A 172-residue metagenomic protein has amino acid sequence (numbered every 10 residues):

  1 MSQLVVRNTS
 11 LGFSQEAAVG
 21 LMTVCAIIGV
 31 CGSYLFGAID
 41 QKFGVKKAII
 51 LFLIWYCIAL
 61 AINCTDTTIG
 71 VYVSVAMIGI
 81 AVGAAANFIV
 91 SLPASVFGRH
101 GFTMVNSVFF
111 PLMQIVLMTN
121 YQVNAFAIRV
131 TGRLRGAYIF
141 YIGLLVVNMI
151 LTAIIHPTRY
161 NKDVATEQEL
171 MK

Functional and structural regions predicted by a protein language model:
M1-T23, G29-S33, N120: Extracytoplasmic gate region of multi-pass secondary transporters
S2, A86-S91, Y121-Q122: Residues that mark transmembrane-helix kinks and helix-interface sites in multi-pass secondary transporters
V6, V90-V96: Intracellular helix-loop hinge segments at the cytoplasmic ends of transmembrane helices in 12-TM rocker-switch-type
T23-L35, D40-L92: C-terminal transmembrane helical hairpin of 12-TM major facilitator-type secondary transporters
Y34-A38, Q122, I150: Residue-level hotspots within transmembrane alpha-helices of multi-pass secondary transporters
V96-R133: A late C-terminal transmembrane helix in Major Facilitator Superfamily
I142-K172: Multi-pass alpha-helical transporter architecture, strongest for 12-TM Major Facilitator/SLC carriers used
